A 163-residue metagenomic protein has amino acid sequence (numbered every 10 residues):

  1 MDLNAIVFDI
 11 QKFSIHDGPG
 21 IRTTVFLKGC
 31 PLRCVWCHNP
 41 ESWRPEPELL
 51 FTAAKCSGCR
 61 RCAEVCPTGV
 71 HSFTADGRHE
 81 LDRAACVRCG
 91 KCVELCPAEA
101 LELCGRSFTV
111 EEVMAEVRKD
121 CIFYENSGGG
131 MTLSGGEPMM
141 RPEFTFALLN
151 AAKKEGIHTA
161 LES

Functional and structural regions predicted by a protein language model:
M1-C59, A63, S72-F73, G77: Flexible, acidic/Gly-rich N-terminal and inter-domain linker regions that tether and position cofactor-handling modules
R44-L161: Conserved Radical SAM active-site core
